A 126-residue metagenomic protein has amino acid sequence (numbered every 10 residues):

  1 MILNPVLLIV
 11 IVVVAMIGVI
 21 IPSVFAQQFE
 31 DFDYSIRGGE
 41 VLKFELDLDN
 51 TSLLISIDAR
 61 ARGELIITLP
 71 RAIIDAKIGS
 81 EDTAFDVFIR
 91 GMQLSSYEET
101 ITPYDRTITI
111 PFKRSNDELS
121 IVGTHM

Functional and structural regions predicted by a protein language model:
M1-Q27, V87, M126: Secretory targeting signatures
V24-D58: Transition segment at domain starts
D33, F85-V87: Short polybasic amphipathic segments
L42, L94-S95: Short, isolated positions in well-ordered beta-strands
S52-L54, R62-I66, T107: Intrinsic-disorder/low-complexity, polar/charged segments enriched in Ser/Thr/Lys/Arg/Asp/Glu/Gln
D58-T83: Surface-exposed beta-strand/loop patches in extracellular or lumenal glycoproteins
I89-M92: Short strand-turn-strand beta-turns centered on an Asx-Gly dipeptide
I101-M126: C-terminal beta-strand-rich structural cap/linker in extracellular carbohydrate-active enzymes
